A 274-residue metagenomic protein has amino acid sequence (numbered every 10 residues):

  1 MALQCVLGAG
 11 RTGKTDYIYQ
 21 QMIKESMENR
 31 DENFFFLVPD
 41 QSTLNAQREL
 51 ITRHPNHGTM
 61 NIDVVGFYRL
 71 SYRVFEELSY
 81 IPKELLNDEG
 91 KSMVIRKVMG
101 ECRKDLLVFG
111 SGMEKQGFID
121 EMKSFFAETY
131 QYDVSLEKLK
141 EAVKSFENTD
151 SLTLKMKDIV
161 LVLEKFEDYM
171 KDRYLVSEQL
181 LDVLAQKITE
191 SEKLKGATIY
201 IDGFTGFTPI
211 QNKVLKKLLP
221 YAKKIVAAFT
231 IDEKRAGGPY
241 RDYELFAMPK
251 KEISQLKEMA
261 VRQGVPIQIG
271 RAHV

Functional and structural regions predicted by a protein language model:
A2-I18: Walker A/P-loop
Y17-E28: Walker A/P-loop NTP-binding motif
I18, D31-T43, A227: Conserved RecA-like ASCE P-loop NTPase motor core of nucleic-acid helicases/translocases
I18, S42-T43, I51-K193, A260-G270: Basic/charged alpha-beta structural segments of nucleotide/phosphate-handling enzymes
F36-V38, V64, Y200, K224-F229: Structural recognition of the conserved hydrophobic beta-strand(s) that form the central parallel beta-sheet of P-loop
K195-F207: Conserved P-loop NTPase "ATPase switch" module shared by AAA+ and STAND
Q211-R271: Conserved RecA-like helicase ATPase core segment that couples NTP binding/hydrolysis to strand translocation
